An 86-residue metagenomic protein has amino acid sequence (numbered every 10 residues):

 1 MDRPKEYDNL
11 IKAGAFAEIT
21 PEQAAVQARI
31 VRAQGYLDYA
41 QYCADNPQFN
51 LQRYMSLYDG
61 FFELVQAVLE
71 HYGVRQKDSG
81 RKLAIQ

Functional and structural regions predicted by a protein language model:
M1-Q86: Terminal alpha-helical segments
